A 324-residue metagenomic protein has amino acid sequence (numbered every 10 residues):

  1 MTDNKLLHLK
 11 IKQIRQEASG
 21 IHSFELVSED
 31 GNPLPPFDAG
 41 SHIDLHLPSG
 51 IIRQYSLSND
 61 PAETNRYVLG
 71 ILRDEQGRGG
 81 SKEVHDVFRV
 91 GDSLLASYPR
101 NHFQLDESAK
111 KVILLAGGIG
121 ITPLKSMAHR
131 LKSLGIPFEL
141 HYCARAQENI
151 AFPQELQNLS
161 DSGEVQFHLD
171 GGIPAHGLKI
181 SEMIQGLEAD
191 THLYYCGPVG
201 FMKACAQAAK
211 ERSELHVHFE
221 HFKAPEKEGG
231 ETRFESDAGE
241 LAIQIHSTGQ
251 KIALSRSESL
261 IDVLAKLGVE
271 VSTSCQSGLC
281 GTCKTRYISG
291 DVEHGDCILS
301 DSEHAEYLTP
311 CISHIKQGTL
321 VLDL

Functional and structural regions predicted by a protein language model:
T2-S93, A144-A146: Ferredoxin-reductase
P48, P99-R100, I288: Short, surface-exposed secondary-structure boundary micro-motifs
K82-H246, A253: FNR/FR-type flavoprotein reductase catalytic core
P123, A265, V269-E293, H304-Q317: Local cysteine-cluster metal-coordination motifs and their immediate loop/turn environment, predominantly Fe-S cluster
G171, Q317-L324: Short flanking/linker segments adjacent to small metal-binding domains or redox-active Cys/His motifs
A238-S272: C-terminal accessory/binding modules appended to enzymatic or scaffolding proteins
